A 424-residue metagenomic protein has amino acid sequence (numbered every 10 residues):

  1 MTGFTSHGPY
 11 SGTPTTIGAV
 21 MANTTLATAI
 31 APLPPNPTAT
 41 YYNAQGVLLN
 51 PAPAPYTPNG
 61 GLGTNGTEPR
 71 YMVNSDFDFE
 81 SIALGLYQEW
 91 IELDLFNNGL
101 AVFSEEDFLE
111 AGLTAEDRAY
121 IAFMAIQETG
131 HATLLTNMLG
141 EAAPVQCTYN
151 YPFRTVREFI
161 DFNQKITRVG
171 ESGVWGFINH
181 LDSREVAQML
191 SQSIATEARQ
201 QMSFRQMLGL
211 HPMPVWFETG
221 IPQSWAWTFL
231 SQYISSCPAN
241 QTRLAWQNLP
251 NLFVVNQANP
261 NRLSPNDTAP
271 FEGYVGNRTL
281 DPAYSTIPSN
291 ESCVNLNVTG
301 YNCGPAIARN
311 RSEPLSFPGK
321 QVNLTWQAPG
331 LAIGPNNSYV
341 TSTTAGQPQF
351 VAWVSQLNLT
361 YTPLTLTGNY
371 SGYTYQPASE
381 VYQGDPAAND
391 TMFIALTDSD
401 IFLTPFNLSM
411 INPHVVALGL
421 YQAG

Functional and structural regions predicted by a protein language model:
T2-G424: All-alpha RGS (Regulator of G-protein Signaling) helical domain and cognate RGS-like helical scaffolds
